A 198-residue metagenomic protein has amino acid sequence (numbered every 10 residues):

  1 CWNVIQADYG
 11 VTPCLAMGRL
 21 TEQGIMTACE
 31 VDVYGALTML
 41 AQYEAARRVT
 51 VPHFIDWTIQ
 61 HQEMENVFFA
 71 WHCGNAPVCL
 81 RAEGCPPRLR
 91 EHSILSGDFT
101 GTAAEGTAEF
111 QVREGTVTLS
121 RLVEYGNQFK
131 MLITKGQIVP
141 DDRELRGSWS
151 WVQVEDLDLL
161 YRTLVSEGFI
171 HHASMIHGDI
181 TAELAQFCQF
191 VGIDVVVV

Functional and structural regions predicted by a protein language model:
C1-V11: A charged, amphipathic alpha-helical module
W2, W57, W71, W149-W151: A residue-identity detector for tryptophan
Y9-C14, E63-V67: Short acidic, glycine/serine/threonine-rich loops at helix termini
V11-T27: A short, gly/pro- and small-residue-rich
G24-R143: C-terminal catalytic subdomain
G97-V198: Extended hydrophobic packing segments that form well-structured cores
